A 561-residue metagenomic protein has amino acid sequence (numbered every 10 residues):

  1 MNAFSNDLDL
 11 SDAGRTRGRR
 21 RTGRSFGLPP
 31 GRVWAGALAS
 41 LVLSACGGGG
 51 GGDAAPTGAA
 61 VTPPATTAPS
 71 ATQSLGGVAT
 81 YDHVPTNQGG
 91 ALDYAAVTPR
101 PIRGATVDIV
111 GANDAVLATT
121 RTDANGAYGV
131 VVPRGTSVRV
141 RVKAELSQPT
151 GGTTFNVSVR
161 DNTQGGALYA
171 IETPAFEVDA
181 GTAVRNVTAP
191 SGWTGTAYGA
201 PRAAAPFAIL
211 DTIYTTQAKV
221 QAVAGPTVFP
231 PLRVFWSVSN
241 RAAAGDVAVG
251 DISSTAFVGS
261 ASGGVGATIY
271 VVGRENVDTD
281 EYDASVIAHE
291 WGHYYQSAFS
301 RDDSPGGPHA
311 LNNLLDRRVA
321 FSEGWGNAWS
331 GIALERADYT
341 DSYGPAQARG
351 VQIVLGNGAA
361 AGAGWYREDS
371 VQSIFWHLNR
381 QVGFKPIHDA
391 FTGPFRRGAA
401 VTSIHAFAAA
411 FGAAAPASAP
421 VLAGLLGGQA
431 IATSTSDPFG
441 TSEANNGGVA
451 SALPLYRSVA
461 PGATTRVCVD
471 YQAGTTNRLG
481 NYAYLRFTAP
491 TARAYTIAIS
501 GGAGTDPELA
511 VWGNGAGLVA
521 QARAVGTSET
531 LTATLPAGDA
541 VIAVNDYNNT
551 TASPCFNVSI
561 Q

Functional and structural regions predicted by a protein language model:
L43-A45: C-terminal motif of bacterial Sec signal peptides marking the signal peptidase cleavage site
D82-N113, G504-A510: Short, ordered, surface-exposed loop/turn motifs in non-cytosolic proteins
G111-A127, A522: Short, acidic Ser/Thr/Gly-rich low-complexity loop/linker segments typical of extracellular and cell-surface proteins
V131-P133, G192-R233: Zn2+-dependent metallopeptidase catalytic core
V247-E281, W291, S297-A298: Active-site scaffold of zinc-dependent metalloenzymes
S285-R301, E323-N327, G331: Active-site recognition of the HExxH zinc-binding catalytic motif
D303-P490: Replace "(M1/M4/M9/M12/WLM)" with "(e.g., M1/M4/M8/M9/M12/M26/WLM)" and add "not limited to" to clarify scope
T392, V401, H405-A408, R466-S553 (+1 more regions): Acidic, Ser/Thr/Pro-rich low-complexity intrinsically disordered segments
